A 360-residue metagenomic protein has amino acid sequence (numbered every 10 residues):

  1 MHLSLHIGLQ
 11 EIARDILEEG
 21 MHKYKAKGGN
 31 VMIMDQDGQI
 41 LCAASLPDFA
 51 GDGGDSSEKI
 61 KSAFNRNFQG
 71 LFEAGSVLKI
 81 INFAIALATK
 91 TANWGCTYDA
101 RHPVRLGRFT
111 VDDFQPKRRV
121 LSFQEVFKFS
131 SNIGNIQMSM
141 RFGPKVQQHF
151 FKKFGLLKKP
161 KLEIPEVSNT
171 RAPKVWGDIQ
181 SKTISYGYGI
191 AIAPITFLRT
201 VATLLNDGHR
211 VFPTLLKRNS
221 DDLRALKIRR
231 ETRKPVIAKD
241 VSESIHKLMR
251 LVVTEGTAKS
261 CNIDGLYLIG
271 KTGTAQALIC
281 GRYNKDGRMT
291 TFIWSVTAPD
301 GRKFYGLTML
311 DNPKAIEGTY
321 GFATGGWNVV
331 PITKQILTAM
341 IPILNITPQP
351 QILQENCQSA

Functional and structural regions predicted by a protein language model:
M1-G29: Conserved, well-ordered alpha-helix/loop/beta-strand core segments that scaffold catalytic motifs
L5, G29-S76, I81-K314, G325 (+2 more regions): Beta-lactam-recognizing serine transpeptidase/beta-lactamase-like catalytic domain environment
A13, V126, T333: A helicase ATPase "motif cassette" and its flanking acidic/Ser/Thr-rich regulatory loops
L17-Y24, D48, K90, V253 (+1 more regions): Structural motif corresponding to the C-terminal cap of alpha-helices
L205, V253, K334-I341, N345: Short amphipathic alpha-helical signal-transduction/dimerization elements
P313, T319-A339: Amphipathic oligomerization regions
A339-A360: Gram-negative outer-membrane assembly/targeting C-terminal domains
